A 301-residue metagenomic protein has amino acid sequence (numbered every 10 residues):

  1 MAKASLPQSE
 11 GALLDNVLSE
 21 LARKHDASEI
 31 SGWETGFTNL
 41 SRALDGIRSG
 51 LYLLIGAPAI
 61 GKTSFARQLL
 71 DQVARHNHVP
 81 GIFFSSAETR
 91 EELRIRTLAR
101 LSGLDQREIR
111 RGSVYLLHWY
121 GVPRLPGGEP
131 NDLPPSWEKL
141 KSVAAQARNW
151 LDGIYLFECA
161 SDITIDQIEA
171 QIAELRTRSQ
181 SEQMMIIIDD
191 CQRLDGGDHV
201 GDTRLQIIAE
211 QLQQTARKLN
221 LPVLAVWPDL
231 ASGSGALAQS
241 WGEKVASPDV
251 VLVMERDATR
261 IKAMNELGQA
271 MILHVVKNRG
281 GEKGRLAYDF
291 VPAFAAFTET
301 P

Functional and structural regions predicted by a protein language model:
M1-L13: Interdomain "pre-motor" coupling segment immediately N-terminal to P-loop NTPase/helicase cores
A2-S5, R48-Y52, L125-P130: Short, charged low-complexity intrinsically disordered segments located at boundaries of structured domains
A12-H78, I82-E92, E158-A270: P-loop NTPase motor core
F37, S41, H78-Q180, G196 (+1 more regions): Cytosolic-facing regulatory segments adjacent to core modules
R75-H76, G103-R107, R178-Q180, I208-E210 (+2 more regions): Short, surface-exposed linear patches
A99-L101, D202-R204, P292: Glycine-rich, phosphate-binding/catalytic loops in enzymes
S113-L117, D189, R217-K218, E255 (+1 more regions): Short C-terminal domain-edge/linker segments immediately following a structured domain
V250, R256-P301: Conserved P-loop NTPase
